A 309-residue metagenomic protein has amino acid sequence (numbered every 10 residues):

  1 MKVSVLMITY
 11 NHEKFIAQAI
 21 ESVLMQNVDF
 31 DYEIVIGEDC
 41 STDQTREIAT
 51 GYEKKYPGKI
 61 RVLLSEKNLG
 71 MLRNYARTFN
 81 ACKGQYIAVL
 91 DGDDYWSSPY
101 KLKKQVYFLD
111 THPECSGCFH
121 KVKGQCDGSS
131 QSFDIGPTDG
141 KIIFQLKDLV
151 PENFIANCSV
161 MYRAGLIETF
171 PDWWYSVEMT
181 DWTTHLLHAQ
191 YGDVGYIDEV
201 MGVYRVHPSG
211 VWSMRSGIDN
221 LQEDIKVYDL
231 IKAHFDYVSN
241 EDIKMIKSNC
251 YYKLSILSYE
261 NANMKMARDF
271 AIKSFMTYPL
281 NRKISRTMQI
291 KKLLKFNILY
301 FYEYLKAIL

Functional and structural regions predicted by a protein language model:
K2-S4, E33, T183: Cell-envelope/extracellular polymer assembly enzymes that use nucleotide-activated donors
E21-D31: Short, acidic, metal-binding catalytic loop of nucleotide-sugar glycosyltransferases
E38-E47, K67, D91: A conserved acidic beta->alpha catalytic loop
S65-C82, K104: Glycine-rich, basic loop-to-helix element that forms the pyrophosphate-binding segment of sugar-nucleotide handling
N80, H120-K121, P137-D219: Conserved nucleotide-sugar donor-binding catalytic segment
I87: Short aromatic/hydrophobic "clamp" motif used to bind/position activated sugar donors
Y100-S132: Conserved donor NDP-sugar-binding/catalytic core segment of glycosyltransferases
D148, Y204-P208, S213-E241, A262-Y278: Catalytic core of nucleotide-sugar-dependent glycosyltransferases
